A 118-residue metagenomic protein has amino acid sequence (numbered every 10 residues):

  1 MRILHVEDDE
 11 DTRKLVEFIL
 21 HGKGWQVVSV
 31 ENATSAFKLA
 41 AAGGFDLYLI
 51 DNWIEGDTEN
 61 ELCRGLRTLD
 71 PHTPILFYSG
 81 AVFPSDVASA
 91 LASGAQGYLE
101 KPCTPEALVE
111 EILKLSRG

Functional and structural regions predicted by a protein language model:
E7: Conserved acidic carboxylate
E10-V28: Two-component/phosphorelay signaling modules centered on CheY-like receiver
S29-L47: Acidic, metal-coordinating helix/loop segments flanking the phosphotransfer/catalytic sites of two-component signaling
N60-H72: Short amphipathic alpha-helix used as the core "switch/output" element in two-component signaling
E61, V82-G97, E110: Alpha4 helix (beta4-alpha4-beta5 surface) of REC/receiver domains from two-component response regulators
C103-L113: C-terminal output helix
